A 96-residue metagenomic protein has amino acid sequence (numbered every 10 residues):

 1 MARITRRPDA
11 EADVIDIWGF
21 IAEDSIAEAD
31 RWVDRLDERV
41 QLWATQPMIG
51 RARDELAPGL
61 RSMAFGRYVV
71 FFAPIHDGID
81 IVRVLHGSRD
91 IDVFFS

Functional and structural regions predicted by a protein language model:
R3-L60: Basic, Lys/Arg-enriched alpha-helical interface segments
E23-S25, S62, V82, I91: Short, low-complexity, polar/charged sequence segments that are solvent-exposed and flexible
M48-G78: Basic/aromatic recognition patch in beta-strand/loop cores that engages polyanionic ligands
Y68, A73-S96: Enriched for short, Lys/Arg-rich terminal
